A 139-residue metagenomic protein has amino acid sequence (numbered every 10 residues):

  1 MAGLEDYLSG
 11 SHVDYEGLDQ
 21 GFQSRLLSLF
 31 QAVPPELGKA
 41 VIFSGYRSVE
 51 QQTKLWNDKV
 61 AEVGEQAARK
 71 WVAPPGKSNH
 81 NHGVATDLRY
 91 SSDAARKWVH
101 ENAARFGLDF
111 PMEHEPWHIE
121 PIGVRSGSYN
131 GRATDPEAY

Functional and structural regions predicted by a protein language model:
M1-A2, S28, A68-A73: Short hydrophobic/aromatic-rich motifs at helix boundaries and adjacent loops
G3-S44: Active-site acidic/histidine clusters and adjacent loop/turn architecture that either coordinate catalytic ions
H12-E16, N57-V63, D93-A94: N-terminal start-of-chain detector that recognizes signal peptides and the immediate post-cleavage beginning
L18, F22-L29, Q51-L55, A95-N102: Stable alpha-helical elements in mature extracytoplasmic
Q31-P35, N57-A61, A104: Sec-exported extracytoplasmic/periplasmic mature domains
P35, S48-Q52, H80: Mid-length scaffold segments of soluble, non-membrane domains
V41-D58: Acidic helix-start/capping segments at beta-turn-to-alpha-helix junctions
E62-Y139: Catalytic cores and adjacent binding grooves of peptidoglycan-active enzymes
